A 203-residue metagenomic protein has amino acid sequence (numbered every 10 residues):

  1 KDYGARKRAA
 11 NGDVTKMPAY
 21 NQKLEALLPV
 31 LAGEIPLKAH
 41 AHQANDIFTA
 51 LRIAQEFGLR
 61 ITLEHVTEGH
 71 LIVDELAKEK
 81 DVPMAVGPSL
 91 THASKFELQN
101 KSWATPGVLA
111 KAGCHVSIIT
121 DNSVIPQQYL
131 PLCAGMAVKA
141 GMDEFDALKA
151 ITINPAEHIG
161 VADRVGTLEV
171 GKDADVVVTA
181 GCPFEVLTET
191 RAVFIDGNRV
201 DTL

Functional and structural regions predicted by a protein language model:
K1-I61: Polyanionic/metal-chelating signatures
P18-Y20, A39-Q43, H65-T67, S94-W103: A general structural motif
A26, L71-I72, T105, G166: Short acidic active-site motifs
P36, A77, G87-A180: His/Asp/Glu-enriched, well-ordered alpha-helical/loop segment that forms or immediately abuts the divalent-metal
A54-R60, A77-A85, G113-H115: Glycine-enriched alpha-helix->loop->beta-strand junction motifs that scaffold or abut catalytic
V66-E68, P88-H92, N198: Short, acidic/turn-prone active-site loops that include or flank metal/cofactor- and phosphate-binding residues
E68-E79: Active-site-adjacent beta->alpha loops and helix N-cap segments on the catalytic face of soluble alpha/beta enzymes
E169-L203: C-terminal cap of metal-dependent C-N hydrolases
